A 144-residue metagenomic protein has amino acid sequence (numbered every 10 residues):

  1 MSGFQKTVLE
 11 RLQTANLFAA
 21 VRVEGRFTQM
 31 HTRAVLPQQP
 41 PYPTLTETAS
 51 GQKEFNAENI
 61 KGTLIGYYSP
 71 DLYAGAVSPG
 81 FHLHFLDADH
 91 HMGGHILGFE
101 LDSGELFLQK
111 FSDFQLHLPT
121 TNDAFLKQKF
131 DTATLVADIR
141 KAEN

Functional and structural regions predicted by a protein language model:
S2-Y67, L72-A76: Long, positively charged binding patches that form subdomain-scale interaction surfaces for polyanionic ligands
A19, G62, F81, G94 (+1 more regions): A broad, low-specificity signal marking well-ordered, structured residues that form hydrophobic/aromatic
R33, E58, Y67-D71, F99 (+3 more regions): Surface-exposed loop/turn and secondary-structure junction residues enriched for glycine/proline
P37-Q39, F81-H82, E100-L101: Short, solvent-exposed amphipathic alpha-helical segments in soluble enzyme and RNA/protein-processing domains
G62, D71, H91, K141-A142: Mature extracellular or lumenal effector domains of secreted proteins and single-pass membrane receptors/adhesion
S78-L86: Histidine-centered divalent-metal-coordination microenvironment in nucleic-acid enzymes
D87-K129: A hydrophobic, small-residue-rich beta->alpha segment in the mid-to-C-terminal subdomain of diverse proteins
Q128-N144: Conserved catalytic alpha/beta cores of large enzymes that bind or transform nucleotide phosphates and polynucleotides
